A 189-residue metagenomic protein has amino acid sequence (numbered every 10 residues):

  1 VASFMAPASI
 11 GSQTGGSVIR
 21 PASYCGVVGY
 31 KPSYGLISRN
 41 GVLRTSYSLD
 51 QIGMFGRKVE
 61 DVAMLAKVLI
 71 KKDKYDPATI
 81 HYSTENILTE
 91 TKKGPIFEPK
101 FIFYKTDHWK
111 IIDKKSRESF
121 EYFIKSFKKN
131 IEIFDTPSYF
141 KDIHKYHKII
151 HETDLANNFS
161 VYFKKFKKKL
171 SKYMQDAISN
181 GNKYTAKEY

Functional and structural regions predicted by a protein language model:
V1-S23, F55-G56, A66: Active-site-proximal alpha-helical scaffold in enzymes
I19-Y24, G41-V42, K114-K115, Y146: Short acidic, glycine/serine/threonine-rich loops at helix termini
K31-R117: A short helix-breaking turn/cap at a secondary-structure junction
A63-A66, I124, Q175: Non-transmembrane alpha-helical segments in soluble domains of secreted/periplasmic/extracellular proteins
I87-T89, I112-P137, F159-K165, Y189: Acyltransferase
P95-Y104, Y146-Y189: Short helix-loop capping/hinge segments that flank enzyme active sites or metal/cofactor-binding pockets
K129-H147, S179: Short connector loops at secondary-structure junctions
